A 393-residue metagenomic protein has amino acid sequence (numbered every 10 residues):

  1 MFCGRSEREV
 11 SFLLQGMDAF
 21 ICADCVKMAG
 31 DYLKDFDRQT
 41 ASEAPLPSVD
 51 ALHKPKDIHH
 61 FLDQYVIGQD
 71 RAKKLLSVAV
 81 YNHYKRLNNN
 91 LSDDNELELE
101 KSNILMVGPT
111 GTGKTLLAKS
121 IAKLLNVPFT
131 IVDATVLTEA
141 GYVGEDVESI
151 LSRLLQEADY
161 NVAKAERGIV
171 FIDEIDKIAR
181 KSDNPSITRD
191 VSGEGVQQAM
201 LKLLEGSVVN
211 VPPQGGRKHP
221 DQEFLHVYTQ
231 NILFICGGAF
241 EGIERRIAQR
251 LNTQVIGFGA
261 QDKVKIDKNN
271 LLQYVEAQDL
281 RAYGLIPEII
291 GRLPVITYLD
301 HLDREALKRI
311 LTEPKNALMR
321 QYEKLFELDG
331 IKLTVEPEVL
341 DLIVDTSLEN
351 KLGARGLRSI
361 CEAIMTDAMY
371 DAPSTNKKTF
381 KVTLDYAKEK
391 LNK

Functional and structural regions predicted by a protein language model:
M1-Q15, A19-D24, D31-T130, A134-V143 (+1 more regions): AAA+ P-loop NTPase nucleotide-binding core of proteostasis motors
